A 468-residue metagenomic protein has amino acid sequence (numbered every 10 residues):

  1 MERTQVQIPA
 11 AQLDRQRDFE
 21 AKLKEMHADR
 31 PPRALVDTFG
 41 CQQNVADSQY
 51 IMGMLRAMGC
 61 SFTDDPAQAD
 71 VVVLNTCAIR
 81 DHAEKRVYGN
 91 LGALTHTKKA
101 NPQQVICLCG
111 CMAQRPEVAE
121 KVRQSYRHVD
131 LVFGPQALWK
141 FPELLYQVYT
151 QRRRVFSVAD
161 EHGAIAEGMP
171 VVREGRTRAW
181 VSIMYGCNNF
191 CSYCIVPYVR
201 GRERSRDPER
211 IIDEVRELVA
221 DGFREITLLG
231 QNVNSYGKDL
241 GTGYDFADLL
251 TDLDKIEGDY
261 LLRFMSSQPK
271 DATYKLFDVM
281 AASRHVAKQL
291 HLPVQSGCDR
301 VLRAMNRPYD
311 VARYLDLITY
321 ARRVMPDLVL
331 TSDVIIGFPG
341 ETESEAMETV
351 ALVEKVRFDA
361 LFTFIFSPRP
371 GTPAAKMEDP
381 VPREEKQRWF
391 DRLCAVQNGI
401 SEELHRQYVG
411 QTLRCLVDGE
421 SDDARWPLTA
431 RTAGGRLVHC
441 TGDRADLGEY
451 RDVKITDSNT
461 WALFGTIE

Functional and structural regions predicted by a protein language model:
M1, F19, K376-E468: Terminal RNA-binding accessory module
M1-Y236, K275, L290, A312-R323 (+4 more regions): Proteins enriched for Cys/Gly/acidic motifs involved in redox and nucleic-acid/cofactor modification
D37-F39, V196, L229-Q231, M265-S267 (+6 more regions): Generic beta-strand/beta-sheet core signal
C41, G237-G258, M305-P308, P368-G399: Radical SAM enzyme [4Fe-4S]-AdoMet core and its adjacent flexible, acidic and glycine-rich loops/tails across
I106-L108, R115-E117, A220-E348, E354: Conserved SAM/AdoMet-binding glycine-rich loop
V171-R173, D278-A282, V294, H405-Q407 (+2 more regions): Replace "in large, NTP-powered and nucleic-acid-processing enzymes" with "in large, NTP-powered factors and other
E174-T177, C187-N189, V286, S296 (+5 more regions): Short flexible coil/turn linkers enriched for glycine and charged/polar residues that connect secondary-structure
C191, I211, L228, F264 (+7 more regions): Conserved, mostly hydrophobic/aromatic
